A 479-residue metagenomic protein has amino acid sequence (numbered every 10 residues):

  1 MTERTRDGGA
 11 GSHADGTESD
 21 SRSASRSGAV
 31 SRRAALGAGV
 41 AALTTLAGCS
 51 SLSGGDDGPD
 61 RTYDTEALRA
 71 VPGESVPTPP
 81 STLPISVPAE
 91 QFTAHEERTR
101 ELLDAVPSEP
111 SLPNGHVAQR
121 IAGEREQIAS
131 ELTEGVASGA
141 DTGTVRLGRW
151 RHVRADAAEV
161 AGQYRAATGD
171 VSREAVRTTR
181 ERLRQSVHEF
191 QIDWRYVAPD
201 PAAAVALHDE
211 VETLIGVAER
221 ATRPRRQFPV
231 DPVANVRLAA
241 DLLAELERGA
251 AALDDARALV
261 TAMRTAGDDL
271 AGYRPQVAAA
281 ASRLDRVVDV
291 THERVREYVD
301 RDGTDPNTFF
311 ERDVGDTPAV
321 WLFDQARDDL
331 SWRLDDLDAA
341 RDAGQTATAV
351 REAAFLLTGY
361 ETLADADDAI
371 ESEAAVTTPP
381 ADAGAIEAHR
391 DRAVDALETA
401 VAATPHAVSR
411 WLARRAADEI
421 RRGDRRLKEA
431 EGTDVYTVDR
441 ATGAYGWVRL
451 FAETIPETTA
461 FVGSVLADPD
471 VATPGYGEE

Functional and structural regions predicted by a protein language model:
M1-E479: Terminal disorder- and signal-encoded targeting elements
